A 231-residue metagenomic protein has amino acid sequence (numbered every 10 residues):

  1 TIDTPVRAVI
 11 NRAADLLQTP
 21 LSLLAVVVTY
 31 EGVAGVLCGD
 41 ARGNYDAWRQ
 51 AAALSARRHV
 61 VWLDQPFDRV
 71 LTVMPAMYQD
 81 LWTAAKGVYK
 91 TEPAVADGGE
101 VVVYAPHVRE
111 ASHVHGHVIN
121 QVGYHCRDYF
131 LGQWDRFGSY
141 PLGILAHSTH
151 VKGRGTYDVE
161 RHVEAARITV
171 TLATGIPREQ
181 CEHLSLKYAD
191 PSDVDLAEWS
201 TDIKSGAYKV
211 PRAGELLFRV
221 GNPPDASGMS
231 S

Functional and structural regions predicted by a protein language model:
T1-W62, P66, P93: Conserved, well-structured core segments that form the ligand-binding/active-site neighborhood of functional domains
Q18-L23, Q65-D68, A96-E100, R127 (+2 more regions): Short coil/turn connectors at secondary-structure junctions
G32-G35, M77-D80, R109-V114, R178-Q180 (+1 more regions): Flexible loop/turn segments at secondary-structure boundaries
Q50-H59, K86-K90, H147-H162, K187-T201: A short, acidic, amphipathic alpha-helical segment used as a generic capping/interface helix at domain edges
L54-K86: Conserved AWS/pre-SET-to-SET junction and N-terminal core of the SET lysine methyltransferase domain, specifically
R69-V73, V102, K209: Structural motif
Q79-T171: C-terminal catalytic subdomain
R161-S231: Extended hydrophobic packing segments that form well-structured cores
